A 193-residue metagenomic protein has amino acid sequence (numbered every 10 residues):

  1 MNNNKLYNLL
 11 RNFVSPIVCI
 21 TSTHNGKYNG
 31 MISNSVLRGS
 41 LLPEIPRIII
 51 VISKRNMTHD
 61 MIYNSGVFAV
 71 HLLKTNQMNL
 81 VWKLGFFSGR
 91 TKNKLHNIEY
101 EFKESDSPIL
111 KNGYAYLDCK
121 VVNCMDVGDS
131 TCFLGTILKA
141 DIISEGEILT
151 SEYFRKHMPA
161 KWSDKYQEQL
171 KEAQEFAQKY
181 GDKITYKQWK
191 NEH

Functional and structural regions predicted by a protein language model:
M1-H193: Basic, polyanion-binding surface patches
